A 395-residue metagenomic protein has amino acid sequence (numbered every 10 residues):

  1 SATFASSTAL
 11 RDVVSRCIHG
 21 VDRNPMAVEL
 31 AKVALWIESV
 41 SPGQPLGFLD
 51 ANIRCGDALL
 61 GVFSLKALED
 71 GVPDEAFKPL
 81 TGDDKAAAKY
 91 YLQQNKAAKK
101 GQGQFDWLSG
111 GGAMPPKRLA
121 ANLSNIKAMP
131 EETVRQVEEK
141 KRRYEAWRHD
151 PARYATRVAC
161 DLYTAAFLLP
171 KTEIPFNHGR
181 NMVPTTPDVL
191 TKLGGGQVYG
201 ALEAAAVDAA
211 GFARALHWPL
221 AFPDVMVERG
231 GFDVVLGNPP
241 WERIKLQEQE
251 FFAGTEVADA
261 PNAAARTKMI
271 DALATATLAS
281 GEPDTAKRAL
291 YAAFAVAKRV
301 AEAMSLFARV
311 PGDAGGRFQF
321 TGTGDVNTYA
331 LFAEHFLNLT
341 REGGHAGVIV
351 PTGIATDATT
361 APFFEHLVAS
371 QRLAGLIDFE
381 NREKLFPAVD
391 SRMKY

Functional and structural regions predicted by a protein language model:
S1-R11, G281, F294: Short mixed-charge
S6-S15, V227-G231: Short basic/glycine-enriched coil/helix segment immediately N-terminal to the Walker B
R11-S15, C160, P219: Residue-level signal for cytosolic alpha-helical hairpin/rod architecture
S15, W147, Q319-T323: Short coil/turn segments at secondary-structure junctions
H19-V21: Conserved SAM-binding motif I beta-strand of class I
R23-L108, E203, G211-Y395: Signature of N6-adenine DNA methyltransferases within the class I
S41, P45, N52-G56, K99-W218: Nucleic-acid modification enzymes, centered on SAM-dependent nucleic-acid methyltransferases
